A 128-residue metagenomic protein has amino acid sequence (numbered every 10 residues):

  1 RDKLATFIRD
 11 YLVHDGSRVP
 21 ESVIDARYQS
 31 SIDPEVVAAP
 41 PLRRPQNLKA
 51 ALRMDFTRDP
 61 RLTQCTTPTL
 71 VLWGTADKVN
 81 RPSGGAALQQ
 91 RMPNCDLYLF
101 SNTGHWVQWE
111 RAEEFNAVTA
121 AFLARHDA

Functional and structural regions predicted by a protein language model:
D2-T63: Conserved alpha/beta-hydrolase catalytic His-Asp/Glu region
D10, S30, L72, W106 (+1 more regions): Short alpha-helical functional segments enriched in proximate histidine and acidic residues
R18, V79, W106: A short, conserved beta-strand element in the Rossmann-like catalytic core that flanks the donor/metal-binding loop
V23, R58, T67, R81-Q90: Short alpha-helix in the alpha/beta-hydrolase fold that links the catalytic acid
R44, L72-W73, L99: Short beta-strand segments
L52, T75-N80: Acidic catalytic loop of the alpha/beta-hydrolase fold
C65, V71-W73, D77: Short beta-strand/loop motif that positions the catalytic acidic residue of the alpha/beta-hydrolase fold
P93-A128: Catalytic active-site module of serine/aspartate enzymes centered on a nucleophile-bearing elbow/loop
